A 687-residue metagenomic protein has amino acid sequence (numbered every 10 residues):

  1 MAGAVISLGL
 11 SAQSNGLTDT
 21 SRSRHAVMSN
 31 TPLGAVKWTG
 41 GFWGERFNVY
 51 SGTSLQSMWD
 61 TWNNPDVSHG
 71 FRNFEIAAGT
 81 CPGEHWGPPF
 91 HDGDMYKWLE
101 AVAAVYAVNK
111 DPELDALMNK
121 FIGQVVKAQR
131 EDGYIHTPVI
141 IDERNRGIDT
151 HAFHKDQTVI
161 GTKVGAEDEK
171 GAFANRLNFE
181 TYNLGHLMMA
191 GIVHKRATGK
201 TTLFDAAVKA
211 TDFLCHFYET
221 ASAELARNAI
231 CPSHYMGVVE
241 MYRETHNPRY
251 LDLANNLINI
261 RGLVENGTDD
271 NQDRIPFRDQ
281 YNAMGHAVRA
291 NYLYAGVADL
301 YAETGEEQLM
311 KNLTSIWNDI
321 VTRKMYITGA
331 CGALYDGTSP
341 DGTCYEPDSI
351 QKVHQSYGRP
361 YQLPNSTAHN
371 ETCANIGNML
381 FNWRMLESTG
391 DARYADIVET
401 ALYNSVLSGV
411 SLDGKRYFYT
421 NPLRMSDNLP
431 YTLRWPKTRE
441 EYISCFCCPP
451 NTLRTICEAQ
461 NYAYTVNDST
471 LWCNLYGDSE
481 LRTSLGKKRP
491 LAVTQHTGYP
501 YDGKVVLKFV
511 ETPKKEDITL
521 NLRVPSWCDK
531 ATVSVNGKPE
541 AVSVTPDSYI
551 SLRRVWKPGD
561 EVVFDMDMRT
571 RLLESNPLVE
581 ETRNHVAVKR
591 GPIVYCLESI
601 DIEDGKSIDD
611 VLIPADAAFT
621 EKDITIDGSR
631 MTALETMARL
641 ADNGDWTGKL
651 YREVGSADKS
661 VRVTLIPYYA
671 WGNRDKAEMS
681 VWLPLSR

Functional and structural regions predicted by a protein language model:
A2-G3, Q13-D94, N119-G161: Low-complexity, Ser/Thr/Pro/Gly-enriched N-terminal "stalk/linker" regions
N15, P65, L313, D396-N404 (+4 more regions): C-terminal beta-rich recognition modules with glycine/proline-rich loops and embedded aromatic residues
A26, A78-M95, D111, I148-T150 (+7 more regions): Solvent-exposed loop and edge beta-strand segments that line ligand/cofactor-binding and catalytic clefts
G41-E45, V49, L99-P112, G185-K200 (+6 more regions): Well-ordered alpha-helical scaffold segments within catalytic/enzyme domains
A78-P88, V105-P232, M236-T268: Extended ligand-binding groove/face enriched in aromatic
A302-R323, L363-K415: Catalytic-core region of carbohydrate-active enzymes that cleave or remodel glycosidic bonds
K515-N536: Beta-strand-rich binding/interaction modules
T532-E561, T570-N576: A surface-exposed beta-strand-loop module
